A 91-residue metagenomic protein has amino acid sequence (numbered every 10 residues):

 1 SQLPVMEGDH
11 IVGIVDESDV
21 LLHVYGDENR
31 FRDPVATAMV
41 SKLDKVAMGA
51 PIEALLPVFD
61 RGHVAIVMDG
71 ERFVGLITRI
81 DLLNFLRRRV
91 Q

Functional and structural regions predicted by a protein language model:
L3-D19, F59, V67-D81: A glycine-centered beta-loop-beta connector
M6-E7, V24, D44-G62, M68-D69 (+2 more regions): The conserved cystathionine-beta-synthase
L21, A36-M39, L83: Conserved protein kinase catalytic domain
L21-G26, F31: Cyclic nucleotide-binding regulatory module and flanking cytosolic helices
D27, V35-T37, L56-P57: Short secondary-structure boundary/capping segments
F31-L43: Bateman (tandem CBS) regulatory domains
